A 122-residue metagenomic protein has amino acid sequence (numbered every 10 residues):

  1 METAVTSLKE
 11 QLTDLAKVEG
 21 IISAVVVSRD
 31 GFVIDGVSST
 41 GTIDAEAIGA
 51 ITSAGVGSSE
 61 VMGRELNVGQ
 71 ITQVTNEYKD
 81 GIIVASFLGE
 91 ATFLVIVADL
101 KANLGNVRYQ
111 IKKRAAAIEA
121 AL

Functional and structural regions predicted by a protein language model:
E2-I21, D30-L122: Acidic, low-complexity cytosolic segments
